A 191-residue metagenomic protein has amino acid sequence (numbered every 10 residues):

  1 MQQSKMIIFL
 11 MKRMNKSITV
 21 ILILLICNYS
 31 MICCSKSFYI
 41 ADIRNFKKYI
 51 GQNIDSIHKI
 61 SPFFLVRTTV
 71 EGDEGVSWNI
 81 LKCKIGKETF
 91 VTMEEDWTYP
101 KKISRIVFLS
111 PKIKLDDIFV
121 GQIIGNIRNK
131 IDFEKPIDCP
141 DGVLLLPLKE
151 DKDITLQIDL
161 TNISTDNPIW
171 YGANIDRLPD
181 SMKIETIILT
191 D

Functional and structural regions predicted by a protein language model:
M1, M6-F38: Bacterial Sec-dependent N-terminal signal peptides
Q3-S4, M11, I23-I26, K82 (+3 more regions): Compositionally biased amphipathic helical and low-complexity segments enriched in hydrophobic
S4, L24, Y29, D73 (+2 more regions): Alpha-helical structural elements
I8-F9, V20-I23, Y29, N79 (+3 more regions): Intrinsic-disorder/low-complexity peptide segments enriched for small residues
I32-L144, L148-E150, I169-D191: Short helix/turn-capping signatures at newly exposed starts of structured segments
T89-F90, D153-I169: Long, compositionally biased
